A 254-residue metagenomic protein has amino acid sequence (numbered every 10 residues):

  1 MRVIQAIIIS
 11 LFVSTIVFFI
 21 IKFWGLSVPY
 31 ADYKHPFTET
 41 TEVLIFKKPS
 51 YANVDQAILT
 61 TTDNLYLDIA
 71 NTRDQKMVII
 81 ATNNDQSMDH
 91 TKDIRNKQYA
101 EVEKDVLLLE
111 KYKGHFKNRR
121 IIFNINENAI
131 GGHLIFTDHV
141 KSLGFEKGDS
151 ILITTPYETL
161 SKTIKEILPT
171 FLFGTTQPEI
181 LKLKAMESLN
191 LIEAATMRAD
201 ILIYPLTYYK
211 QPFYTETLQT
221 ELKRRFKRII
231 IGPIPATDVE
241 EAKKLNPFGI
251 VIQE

Functional and structural regions predicted by a protein language model:
R2-E254: Phosphate-group recognition and catalysis centered on beta-loop-alpha active-site segments
